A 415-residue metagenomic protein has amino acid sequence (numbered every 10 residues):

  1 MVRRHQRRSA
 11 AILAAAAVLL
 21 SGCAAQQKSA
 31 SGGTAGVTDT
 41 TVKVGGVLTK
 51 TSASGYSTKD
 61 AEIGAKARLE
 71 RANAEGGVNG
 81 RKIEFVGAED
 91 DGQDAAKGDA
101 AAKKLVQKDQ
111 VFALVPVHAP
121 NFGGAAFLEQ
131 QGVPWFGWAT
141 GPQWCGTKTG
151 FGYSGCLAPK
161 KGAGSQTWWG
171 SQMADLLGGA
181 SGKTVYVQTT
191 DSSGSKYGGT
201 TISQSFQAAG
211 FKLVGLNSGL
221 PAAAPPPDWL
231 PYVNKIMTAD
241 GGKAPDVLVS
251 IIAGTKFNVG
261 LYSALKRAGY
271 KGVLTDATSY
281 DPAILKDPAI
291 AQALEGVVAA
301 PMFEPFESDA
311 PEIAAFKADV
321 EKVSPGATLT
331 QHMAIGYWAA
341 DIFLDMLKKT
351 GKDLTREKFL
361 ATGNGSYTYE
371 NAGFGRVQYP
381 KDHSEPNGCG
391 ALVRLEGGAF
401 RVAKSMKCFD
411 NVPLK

Functional and structural regions predicted by a protein language model:
M1-K43, A74, L414-K415: Short, low-complexity disordered leader/linker segments with a strong preference for bacterial N-terminal type II
A30-G32, Y56-I63, E75-T147, L220-W229 (+1 more regions): Beta-alpha junction/loop-to-helix N-cap segments that form part of ligand/metal-binding clefts
S31-T40, G45-K66, A88-A95, A119 (+2 more regions): Extracytoplasmic "Venus flytrap"
V42, I63-E84, A208-F211: Signal peptide-proximal N-terminal region of secreted/periplasmic/extracellular or secretory-lumen proteins
A96, F151-A268, E307: Extracellular/periplasmic Venus flytrap/periplasmic-binding protein
L105-H118, F136-W138, V185-T189, G241-G254 (+3 more regions): Periplasmic-binding protein-like
A158-P159, A264-Y337, K407-V412: Extracellular/periplasmic periplasmic-binding protein-like sensory domains
V323-M333, L344-F400: Segments of small-molecule ligand-sensing domains
